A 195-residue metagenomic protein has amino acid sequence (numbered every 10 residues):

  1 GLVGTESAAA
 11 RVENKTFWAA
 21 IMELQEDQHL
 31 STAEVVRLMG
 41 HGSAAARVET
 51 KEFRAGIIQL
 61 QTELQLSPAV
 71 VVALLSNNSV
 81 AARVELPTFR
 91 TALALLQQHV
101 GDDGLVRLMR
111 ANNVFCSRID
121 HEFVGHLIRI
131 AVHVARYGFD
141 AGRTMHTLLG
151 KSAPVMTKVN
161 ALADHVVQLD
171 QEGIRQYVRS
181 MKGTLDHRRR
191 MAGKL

Functional and structural regions predicted by a protein language model:
G1-L195: Long amphipathic alpha-helical repeat/alpha-solenoid cores
